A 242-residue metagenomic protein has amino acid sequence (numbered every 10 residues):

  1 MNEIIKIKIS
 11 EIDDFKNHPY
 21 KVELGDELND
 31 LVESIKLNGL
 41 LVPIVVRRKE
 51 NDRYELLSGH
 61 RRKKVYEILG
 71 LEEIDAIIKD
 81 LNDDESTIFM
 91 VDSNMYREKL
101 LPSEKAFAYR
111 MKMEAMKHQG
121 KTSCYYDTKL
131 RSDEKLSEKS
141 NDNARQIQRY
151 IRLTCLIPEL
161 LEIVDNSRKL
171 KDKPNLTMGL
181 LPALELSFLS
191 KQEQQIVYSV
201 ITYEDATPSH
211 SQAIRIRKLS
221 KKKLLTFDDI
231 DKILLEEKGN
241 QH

Functional and structural regions predicted by a protein language model:
M1-I5, T128-R131, G239-H242: Short, Lys/Arg-enriched, disordered terminal segments
M1-K79, E85-Y96: Short, charged/polar connector segments at secondary-structure boundaries
Y20-V22, N29, K64-T154, K171 (+1 more regions): Amphipathic, charge-rich alpha-helical segments that serve as recognition/docking helices
V32, K36, D92, Y198 (+2 more regions): A generic alpha-helix structural signal
G39, I44, M116-G120, P158: Structural motif corresponding to the C-terminal cap of alpha-helices
S132-L219: Amphipathic alpha-helical "recognition" segments
L219-H242: Charged/polar low-complexity intrinsically disordered segments, enriched in acidic residues
